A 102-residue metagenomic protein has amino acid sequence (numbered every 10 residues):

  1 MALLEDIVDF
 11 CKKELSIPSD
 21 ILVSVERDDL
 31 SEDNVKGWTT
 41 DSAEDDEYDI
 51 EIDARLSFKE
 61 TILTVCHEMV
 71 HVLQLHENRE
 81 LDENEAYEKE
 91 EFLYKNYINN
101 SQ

Functional and structural regions predicted by a protein language model:
M1-S19: Zn2+-dependent metallopeptidase catalytic core
K13, H71, F92-N96: A generic structural signal for well-ordered alpha-helical segments enriched in polar/charged residues
I21-V25: Generic structural signal for residues in well-ordered beta-strands
E26-D49: Catalytic zinc-binding patch centered on the HExxH motif and its immediate surroundings that defines zinc-dependent
Y48-V65, E80-L81: Short pre-active-site segment immediately N-terminal to the catalytic Zn-binding motif
L63-H76: Active-site recognition of the HExxH zinc-binding catalytic motif
E77-Q102: Post-HExxH zinc-binding segment in Zn-dependent metallohydrolases
